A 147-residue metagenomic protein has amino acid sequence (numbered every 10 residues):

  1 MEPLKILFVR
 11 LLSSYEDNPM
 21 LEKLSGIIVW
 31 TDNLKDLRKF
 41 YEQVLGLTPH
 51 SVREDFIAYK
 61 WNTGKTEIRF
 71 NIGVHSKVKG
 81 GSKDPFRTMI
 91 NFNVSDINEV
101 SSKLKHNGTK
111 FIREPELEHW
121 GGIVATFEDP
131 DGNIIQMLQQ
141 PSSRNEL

Functional and structural regions predicted by a protein language model:
I6-R38, T88-I90, P141-L147: N-terminal beta-strand motif that seeds the catalytic metal site of vicinal oxygen chelate
K23, D84-F86, H119: Residue-level preference for beta-strand/loop junctions
D32-L34, I90-I134: Vicinal oxygen chelate
K35-V44, A125: Conserved active-site alpha-helix within GNAT-family acetyltransferase domains
G46-V52, F111-E114: Short secondary-structure junctions
T48-D84, I134-Q140: Conserved short beta-strand elements that form part of the metal-binding/catalytic scaffold of enzyme active sites
D55-F56, E118-H119, P141, E146: Conserved beta-strand edge residues that scaffold enzyme active sites
